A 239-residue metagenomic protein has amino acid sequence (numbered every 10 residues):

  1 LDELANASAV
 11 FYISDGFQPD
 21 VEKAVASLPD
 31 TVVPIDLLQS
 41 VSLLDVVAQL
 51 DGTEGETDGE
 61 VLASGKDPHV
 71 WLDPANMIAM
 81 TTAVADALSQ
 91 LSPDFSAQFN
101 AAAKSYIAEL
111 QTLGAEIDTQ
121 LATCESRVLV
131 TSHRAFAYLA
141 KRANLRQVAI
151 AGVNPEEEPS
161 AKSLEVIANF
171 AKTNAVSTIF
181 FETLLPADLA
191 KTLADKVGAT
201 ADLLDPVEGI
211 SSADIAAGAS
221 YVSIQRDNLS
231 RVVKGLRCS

Functional and structural regions predicted by a protein language model:
L1-S239: Extracytoplasmic metal-acquisition and chelation regions
